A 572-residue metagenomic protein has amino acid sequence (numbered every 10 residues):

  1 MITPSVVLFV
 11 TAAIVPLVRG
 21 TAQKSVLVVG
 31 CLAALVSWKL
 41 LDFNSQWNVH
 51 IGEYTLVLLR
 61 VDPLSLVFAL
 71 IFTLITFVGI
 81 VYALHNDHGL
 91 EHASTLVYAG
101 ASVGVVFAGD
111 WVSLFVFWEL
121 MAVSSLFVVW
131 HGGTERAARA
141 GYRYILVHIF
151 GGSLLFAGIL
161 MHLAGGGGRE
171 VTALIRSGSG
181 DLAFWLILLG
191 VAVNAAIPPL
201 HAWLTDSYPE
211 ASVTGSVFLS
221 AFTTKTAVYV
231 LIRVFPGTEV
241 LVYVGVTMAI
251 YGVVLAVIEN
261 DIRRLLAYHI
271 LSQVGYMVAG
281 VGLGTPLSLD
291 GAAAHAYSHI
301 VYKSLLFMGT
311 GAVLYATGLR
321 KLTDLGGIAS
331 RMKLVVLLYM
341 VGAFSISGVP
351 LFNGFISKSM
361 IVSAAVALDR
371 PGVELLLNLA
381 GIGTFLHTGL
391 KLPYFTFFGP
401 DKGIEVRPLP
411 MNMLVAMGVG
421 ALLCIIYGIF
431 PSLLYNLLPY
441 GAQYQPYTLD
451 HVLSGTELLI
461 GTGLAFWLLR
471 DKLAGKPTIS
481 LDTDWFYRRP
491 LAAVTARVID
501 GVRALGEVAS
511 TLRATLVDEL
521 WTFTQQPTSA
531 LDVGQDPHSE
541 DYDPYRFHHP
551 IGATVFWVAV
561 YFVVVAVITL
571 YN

Functional and structural regions predicted by a protein language model:
M1-A93, G167-R176, R489, D500 (+1 more regions): Transmembrane helix-loop-helix hairpins at membrane boundaries of multipass inner-membrane proteins
A13-P16, I80, K391, T462-A474 (+1 more regions): Alpha-helical transmembrane segments
W47-R60, A367, P439-T448: Juxtamembrane membrane-water interface segments that cap and precede transmembrane helices
Y54-L56, T323-D324, P400-I404, Q535-H549: Cytosolic juxtamembrane amphipathic/interface segments immediately preceding and feeding into a transmembrane helix
V61-F72, A183-V193, E374-I382, T448-F466: Hydrophobic alpha-helical transmembrane segments
V78-A93, A99-L114, S124-N412, I429: Hydrophobic transmembrane alpha-helices and their helix-loop junctions in integral membrane proteins
L409-G461: Hard-cation-handling environments
N436-L449, K472-N572: Aromatic-capped, Gly/Pro-kinked transmembrane alpha-helices
